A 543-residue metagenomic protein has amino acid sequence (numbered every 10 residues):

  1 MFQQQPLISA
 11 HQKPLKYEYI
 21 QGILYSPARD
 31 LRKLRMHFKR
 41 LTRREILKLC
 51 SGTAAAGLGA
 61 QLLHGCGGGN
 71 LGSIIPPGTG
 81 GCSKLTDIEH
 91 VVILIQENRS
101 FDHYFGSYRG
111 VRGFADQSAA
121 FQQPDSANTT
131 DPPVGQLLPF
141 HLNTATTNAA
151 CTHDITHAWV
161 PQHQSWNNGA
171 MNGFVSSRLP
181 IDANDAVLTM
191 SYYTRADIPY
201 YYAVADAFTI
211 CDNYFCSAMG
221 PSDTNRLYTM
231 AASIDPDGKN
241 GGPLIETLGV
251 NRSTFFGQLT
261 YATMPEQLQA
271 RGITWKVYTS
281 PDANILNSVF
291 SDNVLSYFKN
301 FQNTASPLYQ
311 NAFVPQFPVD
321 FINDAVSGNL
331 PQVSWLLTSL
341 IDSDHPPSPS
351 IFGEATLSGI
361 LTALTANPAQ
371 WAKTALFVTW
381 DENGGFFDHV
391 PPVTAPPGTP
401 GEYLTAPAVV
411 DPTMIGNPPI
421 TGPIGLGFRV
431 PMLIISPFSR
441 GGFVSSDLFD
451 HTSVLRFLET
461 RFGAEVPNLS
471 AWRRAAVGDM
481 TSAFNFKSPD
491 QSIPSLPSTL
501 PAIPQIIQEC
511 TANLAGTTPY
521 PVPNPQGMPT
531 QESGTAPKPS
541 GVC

Functional and structural regions predicted by a protein language model:
M1-E45, A54: Secretory targeting signals
P27-R40, L47-L62, C66-C543: N-terminal pro-sequences and low-complexity stem/linker regions of secreted or lumenal proteins
